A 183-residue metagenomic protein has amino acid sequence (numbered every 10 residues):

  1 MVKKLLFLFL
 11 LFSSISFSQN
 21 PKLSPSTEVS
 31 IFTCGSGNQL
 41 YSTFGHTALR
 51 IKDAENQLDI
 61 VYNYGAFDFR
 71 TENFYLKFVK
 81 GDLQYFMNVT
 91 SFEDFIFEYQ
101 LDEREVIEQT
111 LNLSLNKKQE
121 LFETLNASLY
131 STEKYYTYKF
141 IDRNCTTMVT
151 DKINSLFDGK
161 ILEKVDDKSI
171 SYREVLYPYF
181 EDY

Functional and structural regions predicted by a protein language model:
M1-P21: Bacterial Sec-dependent N-terminal signal peptides
K4-L5, K118, R173: Alpha-helix initiation and N-capping motif
S24-E103: Glycine-rich catalytic cores of cysteine/serine-nucleophile enzymes that process amide/ester linkages in cell-envelope
G37-N38, R104-N112, S131-F140: Second-shell loop/turn segments in exported
H46, D59, E108-T110, T146: Extracellular structured ligand-interaction cores
L113-N126: A structural motif
A127-Y183: Activation targets extended, charge/polar-rich intrinsically disordered C-terminal tails
